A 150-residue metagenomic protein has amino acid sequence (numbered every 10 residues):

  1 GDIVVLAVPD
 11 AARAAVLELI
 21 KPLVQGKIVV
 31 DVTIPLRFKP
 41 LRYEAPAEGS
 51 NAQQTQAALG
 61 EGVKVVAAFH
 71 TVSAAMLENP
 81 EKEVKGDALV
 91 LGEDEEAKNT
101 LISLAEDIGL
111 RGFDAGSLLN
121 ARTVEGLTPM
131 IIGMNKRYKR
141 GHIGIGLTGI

Functional and structural regions predicted by a protein language model:
G1-D2, K82-V84: A short, glycine/Asx- and small/polar-enriched loop/turn that sits immediately N-terminal to a beta-strand
G1-I28, V32-K39: Rossmann-like NAD(P)-binding element
P9-A12, T71-V72, D94-E95: Short beta->alpha connector loops
V16-K21, L41-R42, N79, I102-S103: Short amphipathic alpha-helical segments
Q25, L59-E61, I108: Short, structured coil segments at secondary-structure junctions
T33-E81: Rossmann-fold NAD(P)-binding glycine/threonine-rich loop
G86-I150: Active-site-lining helix/loop region of Rossmann-like oxidoreductase modules
